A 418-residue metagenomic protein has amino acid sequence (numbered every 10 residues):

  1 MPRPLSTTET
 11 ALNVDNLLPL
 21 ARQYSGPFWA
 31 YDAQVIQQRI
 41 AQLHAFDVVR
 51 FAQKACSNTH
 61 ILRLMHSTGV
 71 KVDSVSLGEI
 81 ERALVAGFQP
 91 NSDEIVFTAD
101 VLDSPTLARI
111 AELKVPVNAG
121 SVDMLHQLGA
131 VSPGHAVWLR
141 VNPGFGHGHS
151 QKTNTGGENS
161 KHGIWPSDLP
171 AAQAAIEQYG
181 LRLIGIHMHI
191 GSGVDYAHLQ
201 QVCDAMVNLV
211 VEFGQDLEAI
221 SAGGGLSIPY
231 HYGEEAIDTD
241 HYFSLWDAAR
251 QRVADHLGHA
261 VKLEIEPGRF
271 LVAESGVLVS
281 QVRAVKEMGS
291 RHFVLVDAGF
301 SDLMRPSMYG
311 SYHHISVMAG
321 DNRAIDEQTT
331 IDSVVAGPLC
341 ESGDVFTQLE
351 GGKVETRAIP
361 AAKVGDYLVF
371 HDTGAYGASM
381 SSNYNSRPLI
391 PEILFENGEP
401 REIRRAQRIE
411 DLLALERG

Functional and structural regions predicted by a protein language model:
M1-H135, N159, A174, Q178-R182 (+3 more regions): A charged N-terminal "starter" segment
L12, A260-G418: Charged (often Lys/Glu-rich) extended helix/loop segments that serve as interaction or gating elements
N16, D32-V35, R39, A45 (+19 more regions): General structural feature for long, well-ordered alpha-helical segments within catalytic domains of soluble enzymes
V35, A55-S57, G78-E79, V101-D103 (+7 more regions): Active-site-proximal loop/turn and secondary-structure-junction residues that shape catalytic pockets, frequently
I36, K54, S76, I110 (+7 more regions): Conserved, mostly hydrophobic/aromatic
A52, T98, R140, H189 (+5 more regions): Generic beta-strand/beta-sheet core signal
G134-G146: Glycine-rich, aromatic-flanked loop segments that form ligand/cofactor-binding clefts across common enzyme folds
G144-K286, N385, E396: Active-site loop/helix belt of alpha/beta enzymes
